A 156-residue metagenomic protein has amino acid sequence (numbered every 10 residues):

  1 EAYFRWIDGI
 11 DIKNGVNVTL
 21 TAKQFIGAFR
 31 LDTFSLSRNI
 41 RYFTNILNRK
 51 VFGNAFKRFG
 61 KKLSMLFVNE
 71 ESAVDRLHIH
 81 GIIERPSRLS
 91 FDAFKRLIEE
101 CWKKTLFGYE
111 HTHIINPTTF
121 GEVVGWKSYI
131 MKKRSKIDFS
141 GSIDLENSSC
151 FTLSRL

Functional and structural regions predicted by a protein language model:
E1-L77, R85-L156: Right-hand nucleic-acid polymerase module
